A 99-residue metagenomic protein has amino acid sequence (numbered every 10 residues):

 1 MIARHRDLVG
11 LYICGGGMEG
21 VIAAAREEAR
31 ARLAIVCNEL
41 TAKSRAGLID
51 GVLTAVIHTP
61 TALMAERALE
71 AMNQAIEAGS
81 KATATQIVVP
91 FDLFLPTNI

Functional and structural regions predicted by a protein language model:
M1, A29, L53-A55, Q74-A75: Short, hinge-like loop/turn segments at secondary-structure boundaries
M1-A42: Hydrophobic alpha-helical
R4, A24, G51, A75-G79: Change "in soluble alpha/beta enzymes" to "in soluble alpha/beta proteins
N38-A42, T59-M64: Short, acidic/turn-prone active-site loops that include or flank metal/cofactor- and phosphate-binding residues
A46-G47: Well-formed, non-transmembrane alpha-helical positions, independent of function
D50-A62: Short beta-strand elements at the ligand-binding edges of bilobed clamshell
L63-I99: Hinge/cleft segment of the Venus flytrap/periplasmic-binding protein
